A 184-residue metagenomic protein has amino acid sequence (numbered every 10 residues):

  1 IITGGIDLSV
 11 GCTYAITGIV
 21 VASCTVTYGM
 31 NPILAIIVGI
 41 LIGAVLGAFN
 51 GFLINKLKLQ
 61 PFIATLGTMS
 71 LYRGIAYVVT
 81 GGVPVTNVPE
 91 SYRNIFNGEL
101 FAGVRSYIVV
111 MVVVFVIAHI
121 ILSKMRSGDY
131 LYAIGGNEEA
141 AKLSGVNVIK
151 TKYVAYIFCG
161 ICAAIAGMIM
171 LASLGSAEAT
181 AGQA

Functional and structural regions predicted by a protein language model:
I1-Y28, F52-L59: Single transmembrane alpha-helix segments in multi-pass membrane proteins
C12, I16, V45-A48, V112-V116 (+3 more regions): Hydrophobic alpha-helical segments embedded in the membrane of multi-pass proteins
C12-I16, I33-L41, I63, I108-V113 (+1 more regions): Hydrophobic alpha-helical transmembrane segments
S23, Y28, V45-L57, I75-V79 (+3 more regions): Membrane-interface helix caps of multi-pass small-molecule transporters
G29-M69: Alpha-helical transmembrane segments within multi-pass membrane transporters and channels
L57, P61-S127, T151-V154, S173-G182: Transmembrane helix-bundle core of multi-pass membrane transporters and related energy-transducing complexes
I63, N147-L171: Transmembrane alpha-helices
